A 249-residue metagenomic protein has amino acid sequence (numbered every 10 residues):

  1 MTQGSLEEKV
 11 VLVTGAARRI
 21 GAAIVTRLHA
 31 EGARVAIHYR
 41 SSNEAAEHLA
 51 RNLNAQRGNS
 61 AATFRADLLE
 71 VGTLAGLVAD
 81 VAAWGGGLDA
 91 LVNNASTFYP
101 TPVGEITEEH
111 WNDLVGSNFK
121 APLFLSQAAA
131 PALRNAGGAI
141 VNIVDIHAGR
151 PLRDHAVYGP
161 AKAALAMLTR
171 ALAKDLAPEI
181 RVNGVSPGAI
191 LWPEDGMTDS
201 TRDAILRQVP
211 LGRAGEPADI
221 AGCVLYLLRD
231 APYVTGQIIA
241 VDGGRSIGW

Functional and structural regions predicted by a protein language model:
V10, A17-R18: Conserved glycine-rich cofactor-binding loop
P102-V103, H110-V115, I205: Substrate-binding pocket helix/loop in short-chain dehydrogenase/reductase
G104, R150-A156, G212: Active-site loop immediately N-terminal to the catalytic Tyr-X3-Lys motif of short-chain dehydrogenase/reductase
S126, A161, T169: Active-site helix of classical SDR
P131, A173-P178: Alpha-helical segment proximal to the catalytic Tyr-Lys
A132, E216-V241, S246: C-terminal substrate-recognition "lid" of short-chain dehydrogenase/reductases
A177-R181, T235-G236: Short, small/polar-rich loop/turn modules that mediate ligand/substrate recognition or access, typified
